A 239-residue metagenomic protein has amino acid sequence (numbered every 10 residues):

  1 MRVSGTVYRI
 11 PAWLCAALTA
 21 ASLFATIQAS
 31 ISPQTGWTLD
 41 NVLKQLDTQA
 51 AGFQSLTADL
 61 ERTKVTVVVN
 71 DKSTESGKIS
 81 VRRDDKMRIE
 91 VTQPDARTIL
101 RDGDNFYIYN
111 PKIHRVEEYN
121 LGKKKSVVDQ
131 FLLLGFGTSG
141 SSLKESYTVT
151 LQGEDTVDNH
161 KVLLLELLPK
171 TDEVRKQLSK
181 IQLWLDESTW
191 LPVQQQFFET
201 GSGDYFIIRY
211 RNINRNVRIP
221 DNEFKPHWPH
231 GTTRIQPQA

Functional and structural regions predicted by a protein language model:
R2-A17: Bacterial N-terminal signal peptides that target proteins for export
S22-S73, K86, W228-A239: N-terminal leader/targeting segments and the immediate start of mature chains
A50, V127-K144: Short, solvent-exposed helix-to-loop capping segments enriched in aromatics
F53-T57, T74-S76, R82-D84, P94 (+7 more regions): Extracytoplasmic
T57-E61, K78-S80, R88-E90, T98-L100 (+5 more regions): Soluble periplasmic/extracytoplasmic beta-strand elements of cell-envelope proteins
T66-V68, R88, D95-T98, I108 (+4 more regions): Short beta-strands and strand-coil junctions in structured, solvent-facing domains, enriched
K78-Q130, E199-F206: An acidic-aromatic
E117, S142-E145, T150-Q238: Gly/Pro-enriched, hydrophobic low-complexity segments that function as extracytoplasmic propeptides/linkers
